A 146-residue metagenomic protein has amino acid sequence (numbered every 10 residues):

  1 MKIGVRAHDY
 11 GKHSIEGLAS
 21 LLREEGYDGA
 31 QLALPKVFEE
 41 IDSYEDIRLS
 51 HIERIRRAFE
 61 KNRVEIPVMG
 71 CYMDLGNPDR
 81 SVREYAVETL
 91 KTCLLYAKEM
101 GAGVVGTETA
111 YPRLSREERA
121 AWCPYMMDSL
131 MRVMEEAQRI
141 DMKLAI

Functional and structural regions predicted by a protein language model:
M1, A19, F38-D46, E117: Gly/Pro-rich active-site loop or hairpin
M1-G4, F59-E60: N-terminal amphipathic alpha-helix/helix-capping segment at the start of soluble metabolic enzymes
I3-A7, D28-L32, I66-C71, V105-T107 (+1 more regions): Hydrophobic faces of well-ordered beta-strands that scaffold small-molecule active sites in alpha/beta enzyme cores
I3-L18: Short, Lys/Arg-rich amphipathic segments at extreme N-termini
D9-G11, L34-K36, M73-L75, T109-R113: Active-site-proximal loop/turn and secondary-structure-junction residues that shape catalytic pockets, frequently
I15-K36, K98-G101: Catalytic domains of carbohydrate-active enzymes, especially glycoside hydrolases
E16-G17, E53-E65, L75-I146: Active-site acidic/histidine proton-transfer and metal-coordination neighborhood in alpha/beta enzyme cores
I41-F59: Glycine-rich, positively charged N-terminal anion/phosphate-binding segment
